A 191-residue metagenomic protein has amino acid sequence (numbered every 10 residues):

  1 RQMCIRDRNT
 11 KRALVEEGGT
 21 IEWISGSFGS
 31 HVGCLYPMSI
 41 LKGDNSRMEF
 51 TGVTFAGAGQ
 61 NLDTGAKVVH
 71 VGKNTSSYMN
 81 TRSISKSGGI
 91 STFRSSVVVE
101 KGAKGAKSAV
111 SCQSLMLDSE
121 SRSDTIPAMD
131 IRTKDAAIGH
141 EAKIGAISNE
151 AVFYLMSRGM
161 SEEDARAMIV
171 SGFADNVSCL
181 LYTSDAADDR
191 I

Functional and structural regions predicted by a protein language model:
Q2, R6-F153, S157-M160, A174-N176 (+1 more regions): Conserved beta-strand/loop scaffold segments within soluble protein domains that form the structured core and edges
D185-I191: Short "domain-exit" segments at the C-terminal end of structured domains
